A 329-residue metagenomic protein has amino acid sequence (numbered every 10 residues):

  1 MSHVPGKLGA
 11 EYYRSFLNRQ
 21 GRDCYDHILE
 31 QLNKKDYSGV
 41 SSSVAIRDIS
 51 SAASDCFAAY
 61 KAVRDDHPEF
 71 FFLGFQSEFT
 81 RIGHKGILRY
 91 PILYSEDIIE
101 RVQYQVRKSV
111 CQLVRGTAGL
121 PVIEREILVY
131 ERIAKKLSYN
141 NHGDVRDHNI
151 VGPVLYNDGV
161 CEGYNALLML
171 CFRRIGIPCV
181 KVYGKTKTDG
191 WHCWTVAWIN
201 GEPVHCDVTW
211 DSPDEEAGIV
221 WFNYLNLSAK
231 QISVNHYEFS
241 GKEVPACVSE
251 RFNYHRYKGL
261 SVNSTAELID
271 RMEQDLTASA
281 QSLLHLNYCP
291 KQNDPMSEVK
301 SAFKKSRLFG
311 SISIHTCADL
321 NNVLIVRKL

Functional and structural regions predicted by a protein language model:
M1-L120, Q231-L329: N-terminal accessory/pre-domain segments preceding catalytic cores
I28, L155-G159, Y183-T186: Alpha-helix capping and helix-loop boundary segments enriched in small/acidic/polar residues
D55-A58, A62, R101, Q105-K108 (+5 more regions): Extracytoplasmic/secreted proteins, especially bacterial periplasmic and envelope-associated proteins
L88-R89, G152-Y156, E202-V208: Short, well-ordered strand-loop elements centered on a beta-strand within folded domains, enriched for acidic residues
E96-P153: Secondary-structure boundary elements
I150-Y164: A short, highly charged nucleic-acid-interacting micro-segment common to nuclease and nuclease-linked defense proteins
V160, L168, I312-T316: Structured core of small recognition/catalytic domains
G163-Q231: Hydrophobic/aromatic-rich core segments of domains that either
